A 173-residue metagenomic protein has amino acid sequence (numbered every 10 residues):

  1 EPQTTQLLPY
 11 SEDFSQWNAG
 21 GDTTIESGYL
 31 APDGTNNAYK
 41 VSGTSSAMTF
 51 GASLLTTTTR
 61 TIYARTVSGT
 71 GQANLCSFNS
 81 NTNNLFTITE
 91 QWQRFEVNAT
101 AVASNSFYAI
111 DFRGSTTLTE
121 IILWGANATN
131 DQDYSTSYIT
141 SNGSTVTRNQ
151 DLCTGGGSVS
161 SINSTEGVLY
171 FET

Functional and structural regions predicted by a protein language model:
E1-T173: Extracellular and organelle-lumenal recognition/adhesion modules and their flexible linkers in secreted
